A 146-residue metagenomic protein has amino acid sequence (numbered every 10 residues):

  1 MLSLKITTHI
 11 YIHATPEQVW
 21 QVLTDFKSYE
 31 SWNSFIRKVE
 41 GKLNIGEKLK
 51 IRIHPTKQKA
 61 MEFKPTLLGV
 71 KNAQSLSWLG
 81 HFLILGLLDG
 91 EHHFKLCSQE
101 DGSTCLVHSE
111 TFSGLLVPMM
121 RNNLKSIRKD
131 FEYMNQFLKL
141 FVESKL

Functional and structural regions predicted by a protein language model:
M1, K27-N33, P55-A60, L83-L87: Short, solvent-exposed secondary-structure boundary motifs
M1-N44: Hydrophobic ligand-binding cavity/cleft-lining segments
H9-H13, R52, T66, K95: Generic structural detector for well-ordered beta-strands
V19-L23, Y29, L49-I51, L67 (+4 more regions): Hydrophobic pocket/interface hotspot
V39-T56: Generic amphipathic, hydrophobic interface segment in small proteins and small subunits
E40, K57-S103, T111-S113, L140: Hydrophobic-ligand binding "helix-grip"
T111-L146: A conserved amphipathic terminal alpha-helix motif
